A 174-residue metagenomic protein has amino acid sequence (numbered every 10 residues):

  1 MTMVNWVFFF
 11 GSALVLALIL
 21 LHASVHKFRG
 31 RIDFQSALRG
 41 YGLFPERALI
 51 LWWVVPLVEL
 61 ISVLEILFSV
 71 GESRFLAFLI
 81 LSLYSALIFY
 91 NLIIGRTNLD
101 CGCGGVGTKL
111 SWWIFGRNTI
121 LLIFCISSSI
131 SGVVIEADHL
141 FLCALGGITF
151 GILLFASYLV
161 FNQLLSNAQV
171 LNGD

Functional and structural regions predicted by a protein language model:
M1-N172: Membrane-interfacial helix-loop segments of redox and metal-homeostasis proteins, especially TM-loop-TM junctions
